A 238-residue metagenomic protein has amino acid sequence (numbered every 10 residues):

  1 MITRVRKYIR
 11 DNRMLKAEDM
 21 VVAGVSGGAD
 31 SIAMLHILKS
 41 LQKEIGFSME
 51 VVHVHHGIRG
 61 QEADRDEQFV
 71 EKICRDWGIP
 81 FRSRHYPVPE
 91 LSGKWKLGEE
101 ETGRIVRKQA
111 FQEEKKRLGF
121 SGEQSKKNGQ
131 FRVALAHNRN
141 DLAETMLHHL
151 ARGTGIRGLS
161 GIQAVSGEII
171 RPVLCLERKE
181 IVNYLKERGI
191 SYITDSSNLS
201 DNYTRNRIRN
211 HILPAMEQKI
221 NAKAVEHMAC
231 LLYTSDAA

Functional and structural regions predicted by a protein language model:
M1-V25, A29-H211: Core alpha/beta nucleotide-donor-binding catalytic domains of modification enzymes
Y203, E226-L232: Internal, active-site/partner-interface "lid" segment
A215-H227: Inter-helical turn/loop segments and adjacent helix faces that build the functional surface of alpha-helical bundle
Y233-A238: Conserved small/polar residues in nucleotide/adenosyl-binding loops
